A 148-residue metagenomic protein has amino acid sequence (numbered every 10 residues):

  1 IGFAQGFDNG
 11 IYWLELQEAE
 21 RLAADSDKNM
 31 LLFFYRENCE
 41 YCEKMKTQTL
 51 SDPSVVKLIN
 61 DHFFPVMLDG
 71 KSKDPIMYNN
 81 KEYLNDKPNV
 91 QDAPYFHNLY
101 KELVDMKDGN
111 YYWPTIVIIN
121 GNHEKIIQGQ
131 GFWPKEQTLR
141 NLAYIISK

Functional and structural regions predicted by a protein language model:
I1-G6: Bacterial Sec-dependent N-terminal signal peptides
Y12-M30: A short beta-strand-turn-helix
E15-E18, Y41-K44, S54, Y95-N98 (+2 more regions): Extracytoplasmic/secreted proteins, especially bacterial periplasmic and envelope-associated proteins
S26-E40: Short active-site neighborhood of thiol/selenol oxidoreductases, capturing the structured segment around
E37-K44, P114-V117: C-type cytochrome heme c attachment motif
M45-T49: The serine-hydrolase catalytic nucleophile loop
P53-V56, N60-W113, I119-K125, I145: Thioredoxin-like thiol-disulfide oxidoreductase module
N120-K148: Thiol-/selenol-based redox modules, centered on thioredoxin-like and closely related oxidoreductase domains
